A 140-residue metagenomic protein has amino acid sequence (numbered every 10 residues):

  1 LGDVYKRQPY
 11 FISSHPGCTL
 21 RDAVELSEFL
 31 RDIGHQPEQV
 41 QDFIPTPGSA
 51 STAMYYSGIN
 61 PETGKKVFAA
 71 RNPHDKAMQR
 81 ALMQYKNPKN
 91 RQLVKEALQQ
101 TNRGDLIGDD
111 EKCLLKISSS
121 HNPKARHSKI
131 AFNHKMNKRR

Functional and structural regions predicted by a protein language model:
L1-Y5: Short, small-residue-biased leader/transition segments that mark boundaries at the very start of proteins
K6-L20, Q41-T46: Conserved strand-turn element in the central/C-terminal portion of the radical SAM core barrel that lines
P16-R31: Catalytic cores of alpha/beta
E28, D32, D42, Q99-Q100 (+1 more regions): Ordered, helix-dominated protein-protein interaction surfaces in large eukaryotic regulatory proteins
P47-R140: Radical SAM enzyme core and accessory elements
